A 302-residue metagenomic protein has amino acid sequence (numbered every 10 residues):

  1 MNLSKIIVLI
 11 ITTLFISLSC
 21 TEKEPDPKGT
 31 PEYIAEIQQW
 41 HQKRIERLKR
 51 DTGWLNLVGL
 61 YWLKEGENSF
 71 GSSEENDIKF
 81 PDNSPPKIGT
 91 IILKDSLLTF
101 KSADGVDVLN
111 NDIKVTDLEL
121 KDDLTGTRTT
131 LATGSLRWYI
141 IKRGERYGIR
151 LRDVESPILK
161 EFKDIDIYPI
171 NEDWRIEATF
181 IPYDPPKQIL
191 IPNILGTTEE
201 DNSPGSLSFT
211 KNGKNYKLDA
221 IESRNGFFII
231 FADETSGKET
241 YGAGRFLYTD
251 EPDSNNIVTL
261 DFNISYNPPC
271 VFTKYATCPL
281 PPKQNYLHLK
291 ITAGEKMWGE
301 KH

Functional and structural regions predicted by a protein language model:
M1-V8: Bacterial N-terminal signal peptides that target proteins for export
I16-S19: C-terminal motif of bacterial Sec signal peptides marking the signal peptidase cleavage site
T21-K23: Bacterial signal peptide processing site
E32, E36-S84, E234-T235: N-terminal beta-hairpin/loop module of FHA
L63-R128: Forkhead-associated
A132-E199: Surface-exposed beta-loop interaction hotspot
E161-I167, S236-K238, I257-T259, N263-H302: Extended, aromatic/histidine-rich regions of cofactor-dependent oxidoreductases associated with respiratory
E177-S236, Y241: Flexible, glycine-rich surface segments
